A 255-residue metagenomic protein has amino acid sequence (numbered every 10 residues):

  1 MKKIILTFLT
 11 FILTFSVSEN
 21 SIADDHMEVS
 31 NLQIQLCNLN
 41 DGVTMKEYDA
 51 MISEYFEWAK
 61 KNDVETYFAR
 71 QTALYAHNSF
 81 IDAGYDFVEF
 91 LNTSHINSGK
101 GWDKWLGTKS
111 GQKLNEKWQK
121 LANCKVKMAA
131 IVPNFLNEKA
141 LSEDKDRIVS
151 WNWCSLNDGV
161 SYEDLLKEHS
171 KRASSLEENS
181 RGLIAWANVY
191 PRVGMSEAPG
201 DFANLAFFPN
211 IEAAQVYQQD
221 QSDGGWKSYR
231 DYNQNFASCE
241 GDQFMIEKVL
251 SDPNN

Functional and structural regions predicted by a protein language model:
K2-T10: Sec-dependent signal peptide recognition, specifically the positively charged N-region followed immediately by
T10, S21-I22: Cleavable N-terminal signal peptides
I22-N255: Short S/T/G/P-rich N-terminal loop/turn motif that feeds into the first structured element of a domain
